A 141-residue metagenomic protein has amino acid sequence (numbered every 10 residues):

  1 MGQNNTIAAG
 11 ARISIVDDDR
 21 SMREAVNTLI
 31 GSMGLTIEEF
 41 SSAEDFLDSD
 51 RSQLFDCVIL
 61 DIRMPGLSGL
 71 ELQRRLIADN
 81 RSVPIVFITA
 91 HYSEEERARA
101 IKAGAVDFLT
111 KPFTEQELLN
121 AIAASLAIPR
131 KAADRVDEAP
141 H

Functional and structural regions predicted by a protein language model:
R20-E38, S125: Two-component/phosphorelay signaling modules centered on CheY-like receiver
E39-C57: Acidic, metal-coordinating helix/loop segments flanking the phosphotransfer/catalytic sites of two-component signaling
S41-S42, S68-L72: Acidic catalytic/metal-coordinating carboxylates
D61, T89: Active-site residues of response regulator receiver
M64: Receiver (REC) domain active-site loop signature in two-component systems and cognate sites in sensor histidine kinases
D79, A90-Y92: Short, conserved "switch-loop" micro-motifs in signal-transduction and mechanochemical regulators
E95, F113-A123: C-terminal output helix
